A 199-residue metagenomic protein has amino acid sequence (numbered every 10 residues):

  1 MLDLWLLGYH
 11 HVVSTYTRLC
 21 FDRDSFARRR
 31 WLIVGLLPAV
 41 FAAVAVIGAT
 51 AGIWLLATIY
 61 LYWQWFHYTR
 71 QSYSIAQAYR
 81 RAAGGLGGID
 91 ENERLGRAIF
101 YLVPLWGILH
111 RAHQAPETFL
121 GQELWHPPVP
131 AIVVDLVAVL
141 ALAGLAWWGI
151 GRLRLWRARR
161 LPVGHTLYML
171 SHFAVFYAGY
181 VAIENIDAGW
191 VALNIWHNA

Functional and structural regions predicted by a protein language model:
M1-W5, G52-W65, P127-A141, N185-N198: Alpha-helical transmembrane segments
L2-L19, Y68-Q71: Central hydrophobic cores of alpha-helical transmembrane segments in multi-pass inner-membrane proteins across all
D3, L7, W31-I33, F41-T50: N-terminal accessory alpha/beta regions
F21-R28, V44-I132: Membrane-interface helix-loop-helix junctions at boundaries between adjacent transmembrane segments
D24-G35, L95-A98, R160-Y168: Membrane-interfacial loop-to-transmembrane alpha-helix junctions, especially the N-terminal start
L36-A45, L170-A178: Hydrophobic, membrane-inserted alpha-helices
P104-M169: Loop-centered beta-sheet repeat module
R154-A199: Long, well-ordered mid-to-C-terminal structural blocks that present hydrophobic/aromatic surfaces
